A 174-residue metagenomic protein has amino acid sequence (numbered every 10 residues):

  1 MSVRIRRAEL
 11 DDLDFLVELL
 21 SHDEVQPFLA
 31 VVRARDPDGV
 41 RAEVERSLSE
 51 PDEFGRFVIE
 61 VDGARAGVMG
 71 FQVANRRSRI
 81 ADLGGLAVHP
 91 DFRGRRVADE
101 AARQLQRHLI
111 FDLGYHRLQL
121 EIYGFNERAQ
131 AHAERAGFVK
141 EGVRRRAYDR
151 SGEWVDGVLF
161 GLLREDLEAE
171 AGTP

Functional and structural regions predicted by a protein language model:
S2-R4: Extreme N-terminal starter segment of soluble prokaryotic enzymes
R7-D11, S21-R93, H108, L113 (+1 more regions): Acetyl-CoA-dependent GNAT
A64-G67, R128, W154: Glycine-rich acetyl-CoA-binding "A-motif" of GNAT/NAT acetyltransferases
V88, G94-H108, E127-R135: Conserved acetyl-CoA-binding loop-helix of GNAT-fold acetyltransferases
F111-E121: Conserved GNAT acetyl-CoA-binding A-motif
L113, R135-A136: Structural motif
Q119-I122, V139-V155: Conserved catalytic-core motifs of GNAT/GCN5-like acyltransferases
R146-P174: C-terminal "cap" of GNAT-fold acetyltransferases
